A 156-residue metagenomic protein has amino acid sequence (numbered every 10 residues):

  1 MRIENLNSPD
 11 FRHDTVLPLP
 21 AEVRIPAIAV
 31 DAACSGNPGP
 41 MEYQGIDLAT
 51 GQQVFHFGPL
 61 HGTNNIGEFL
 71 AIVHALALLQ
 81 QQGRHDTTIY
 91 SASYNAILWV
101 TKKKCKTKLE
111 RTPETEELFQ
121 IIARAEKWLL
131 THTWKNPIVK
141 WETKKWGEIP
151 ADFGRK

Functional and structural regions predicted by a protein language model:
R2-I66, L78: RNase H-like nuclease fold core
C34-N37, A77-R155: RNase H catalytic domain
Q52-H56, F69-L70, Q81, T112-E116: Glycine-rich loops and low-complexity Gly/Arg-rich segments that provide flexible linkers or classic glycine-based
I66, L70-H74: Short amphipathic alpha-helical face segments that pack within enzyme cores and frequently flank/anchor catalytic
